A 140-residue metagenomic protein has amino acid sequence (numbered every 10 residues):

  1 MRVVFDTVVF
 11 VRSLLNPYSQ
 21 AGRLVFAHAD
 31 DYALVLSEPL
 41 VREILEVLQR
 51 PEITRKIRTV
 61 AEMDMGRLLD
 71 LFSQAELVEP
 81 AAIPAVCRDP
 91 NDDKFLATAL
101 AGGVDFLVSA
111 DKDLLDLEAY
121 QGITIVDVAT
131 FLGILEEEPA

Functional and structural regions predicted by a protein language model:
M1-L36: Short, well-structured N-terminal submotif of metal-dependent ribonuclease cores
D6-T7, L36-S37, A110-D111, D127: A secondary-structure boundary/capping signal
F10-V11, V41, I53, L114 (+1 more regions): A generic structural signal for short hydrophobic patches within well-formed alpha-helices
S19, V35, M63, V86 (+1 more regions): Residues at secondary-structure transition points
L24-F26, T98, L117: Hydrophobic/aromatic ligand-binding patch that stacks against planar heteroaromatic rings of cofactors or nucleotides
A27-A82: PIN-domain endoribonuclease scaffold, especially VapC-family toxins
F72-F106: Active-site neighborhoods of divalent-metal-dependent phosphate/nucleic-acid chemistry enzymes
D89, L100-G102, F106, K112-A140: Acidic, PIN/NYN-like endoribonuclease modules and their adjacent C-terminal/linker elements
